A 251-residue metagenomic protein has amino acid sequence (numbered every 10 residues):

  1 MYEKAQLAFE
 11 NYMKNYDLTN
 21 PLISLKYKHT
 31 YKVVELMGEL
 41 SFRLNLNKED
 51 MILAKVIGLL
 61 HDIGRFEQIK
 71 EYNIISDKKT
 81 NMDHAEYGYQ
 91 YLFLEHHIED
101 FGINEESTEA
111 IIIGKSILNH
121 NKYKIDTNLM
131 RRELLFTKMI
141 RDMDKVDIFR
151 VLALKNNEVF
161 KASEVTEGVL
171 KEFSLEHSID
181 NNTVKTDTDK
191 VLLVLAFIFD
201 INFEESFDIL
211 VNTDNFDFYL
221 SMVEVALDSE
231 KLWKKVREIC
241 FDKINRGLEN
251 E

Functional and structural regions predicted by a protein language model:
M1-D83, M130: Acidic/His-rich, divalent-metal-binding segments that scaffold phosphate/diphosphate chemistry
I23-Y27, Y31, E35-N47, I52 (+2 more regions): Divalent metal-dependent phosphate-bond-processing catalytic cores, especially two-metal-ion Mg2+/Mn2+ enzymes that act
N45-V56, I98-N119, E133-M139: Acidic/histidine metal-binding catalytic segments
F66-I112: Hydrophobic/aromatic-rich structural module bridging two neighboring secondary-structure elements via a short loop
L94, I98-D100, H120-T127: Short acidic (Asp/Glu) patches
